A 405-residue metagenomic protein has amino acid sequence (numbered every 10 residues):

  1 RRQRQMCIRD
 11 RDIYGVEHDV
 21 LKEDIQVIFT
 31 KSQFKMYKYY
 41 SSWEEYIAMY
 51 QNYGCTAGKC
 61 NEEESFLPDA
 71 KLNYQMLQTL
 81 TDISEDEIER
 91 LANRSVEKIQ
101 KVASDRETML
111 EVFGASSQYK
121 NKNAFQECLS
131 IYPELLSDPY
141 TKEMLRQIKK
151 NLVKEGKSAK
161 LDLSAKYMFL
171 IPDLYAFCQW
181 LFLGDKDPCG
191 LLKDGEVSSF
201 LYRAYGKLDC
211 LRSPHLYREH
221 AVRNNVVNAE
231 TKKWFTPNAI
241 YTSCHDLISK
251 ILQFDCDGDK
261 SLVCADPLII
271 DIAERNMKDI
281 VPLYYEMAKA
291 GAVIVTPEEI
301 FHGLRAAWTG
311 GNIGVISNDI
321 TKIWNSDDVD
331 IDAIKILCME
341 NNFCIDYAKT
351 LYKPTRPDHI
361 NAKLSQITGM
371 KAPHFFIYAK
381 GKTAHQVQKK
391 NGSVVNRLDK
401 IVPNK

Functional and structural regions predicted by a protein language model:
R1-Q5, R9-S249, I269-D271, G291-K405: Conserved small-residue
K250-L252, V263-D279: Short active-site loop/helix that positions an aromatic residue
K260: Duplex nucleic acid-engaging cores and interfaces of nucleic-acid transaction enzymes
R275-T296: Short, conserved aromatic-histidine micro-motifs
